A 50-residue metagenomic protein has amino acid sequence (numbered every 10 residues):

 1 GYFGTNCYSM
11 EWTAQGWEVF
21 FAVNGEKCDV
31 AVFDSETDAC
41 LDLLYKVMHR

Functional and structural regions predicted by a protein language model:
G1-Y2, T37: Acidic/polar low-complexity segments and flexible, solvent-exposed patches
Y2-C28, K46: Short aromatic-glycine-(Arg/Gly/Cys) micro-motifs in beta-strand/loop hairpins
V32-H49: A short, charged, amphipathic alpha-helix used as a generic interaction element across diverse proteins
